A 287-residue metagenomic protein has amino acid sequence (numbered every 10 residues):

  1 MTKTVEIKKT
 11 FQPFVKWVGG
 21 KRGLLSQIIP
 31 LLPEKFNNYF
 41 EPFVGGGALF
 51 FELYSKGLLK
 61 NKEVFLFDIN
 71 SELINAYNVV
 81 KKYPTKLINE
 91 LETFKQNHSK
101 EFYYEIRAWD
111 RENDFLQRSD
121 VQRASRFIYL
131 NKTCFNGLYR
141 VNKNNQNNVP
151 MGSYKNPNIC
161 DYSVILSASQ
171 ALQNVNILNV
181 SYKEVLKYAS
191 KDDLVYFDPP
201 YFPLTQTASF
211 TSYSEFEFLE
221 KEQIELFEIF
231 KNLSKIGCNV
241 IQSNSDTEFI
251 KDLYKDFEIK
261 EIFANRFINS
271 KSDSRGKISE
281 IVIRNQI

Functional and structural regions predicted by a protein language model:
M1-L24, E34, I262-K271, G276-V282: Class I S-adenosyl-L-methionine
T2-Q27, K81-Y196, P200-F210, E225 (+1 more regions): SAM-dependent nucleic-acid methyltransferase catalytic core
I29-K35, G57, K187-Y188: Glycine-rich helix-loop-beta junction characteristic of Rossmann-like nucleotide cofactor-binding loops
K35-D114, N158: SAM cofactor-binding core of SAM-dependent methyltransferases, primarily the Rossmann-like beta-alpha-beta module
F36-Y39, N61-E63, L172-N176, F230 (+1 more regions): Short active-site oxyanion
P42-F43, F67, L178-V180, F197 (+1 more regions): Short His-Asn-centered micro-motif
G45, V164-I165, N244-E248: Short, polar loop motifs at secondary-structure junctions
F216-I287: Long, positively charged, glycine-interspersed low-complexity recognition regions
